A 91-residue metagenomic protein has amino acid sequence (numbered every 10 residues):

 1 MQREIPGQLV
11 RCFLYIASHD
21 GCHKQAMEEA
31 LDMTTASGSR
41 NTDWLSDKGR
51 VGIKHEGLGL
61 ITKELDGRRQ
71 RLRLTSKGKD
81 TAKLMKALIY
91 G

Functional and structural regions predicted by a protein language model:
M1-T34: N-terminal helix-turn-helix DNA-binding core of bacterial DNA-binding proteins
N41: Residues in the recognition helix of alpha-helical DNA-binding motifs
S46-I53: C-terminal flanking helix
I53-D66: Beta-hairpin "wing" of winged helix-turn-helix
E64-A82: Basic, amphipathic "hinge/linker" alpha-helix immediately C-terminal to the N-terminal HTH DNA-binding motif
K86-G91: C-terminal/domain-terminus segments
